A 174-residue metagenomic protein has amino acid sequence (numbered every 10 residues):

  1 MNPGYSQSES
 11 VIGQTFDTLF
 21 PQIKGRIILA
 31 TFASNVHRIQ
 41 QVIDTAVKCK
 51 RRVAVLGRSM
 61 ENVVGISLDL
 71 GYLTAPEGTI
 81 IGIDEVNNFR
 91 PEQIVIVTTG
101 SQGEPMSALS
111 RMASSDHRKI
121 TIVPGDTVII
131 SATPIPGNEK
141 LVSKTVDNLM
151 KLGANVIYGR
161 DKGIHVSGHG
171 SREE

Functional and structural regions predicted by a protein language model:
M1-E174: Acidic/His-rich, metal-assisted hydrolase cores and their charged scaffolds
